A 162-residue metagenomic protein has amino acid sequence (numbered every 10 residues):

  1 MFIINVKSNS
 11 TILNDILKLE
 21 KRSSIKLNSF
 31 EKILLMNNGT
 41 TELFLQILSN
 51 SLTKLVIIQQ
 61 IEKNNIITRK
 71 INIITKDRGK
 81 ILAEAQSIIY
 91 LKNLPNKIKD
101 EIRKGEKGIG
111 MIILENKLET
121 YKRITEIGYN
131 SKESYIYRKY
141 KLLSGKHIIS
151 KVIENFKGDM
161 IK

Functional and structural regions predicted by a protein language model:
M1-K162: Composition-driven recognition of glycine/serine/threonine/acidic- and proline-rich low-complexity segments and repeats
